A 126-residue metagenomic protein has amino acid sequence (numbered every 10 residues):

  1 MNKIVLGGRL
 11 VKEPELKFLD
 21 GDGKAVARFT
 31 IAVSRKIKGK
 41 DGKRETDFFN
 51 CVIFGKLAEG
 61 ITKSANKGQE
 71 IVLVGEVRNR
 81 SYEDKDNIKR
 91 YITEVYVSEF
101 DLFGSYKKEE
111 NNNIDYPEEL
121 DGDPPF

Functional and structural regions predicted by a protein language model:
M1, F18-D22, R44, D86-I88 (+1 more regions): Acidic, gly/ser/pro-rich intrinsically disordered tails
I4-E45, S81, Y91: Core FKBP-type peptidyl-prolyl cis-trans isomerase
I4-L10, I31, K67-N79, V97-F100: OB-fold and OB-like beta-barrel modules that bind single-stranded nucleic acids
G7, D22, F54, V74 (+1 more regions): Short glycine-rich loop/turn motifs that provide flexible caps or phosphate-binding loops at active sites
R35, L57, V77, D101 (+1 more regions): Short, flexible active-site-adjacent loop segments at beta-strand->alpha-helix junctions, enriched in small/polar
K43-I53: The conserved catalytic core of RNA pseudouridine synthases
C51, I92-S98, F126: Oligomerization/assembly interface segments of phage tail-like spikes and tubes
C51-R90: Beta-rich strand-turn-strand
